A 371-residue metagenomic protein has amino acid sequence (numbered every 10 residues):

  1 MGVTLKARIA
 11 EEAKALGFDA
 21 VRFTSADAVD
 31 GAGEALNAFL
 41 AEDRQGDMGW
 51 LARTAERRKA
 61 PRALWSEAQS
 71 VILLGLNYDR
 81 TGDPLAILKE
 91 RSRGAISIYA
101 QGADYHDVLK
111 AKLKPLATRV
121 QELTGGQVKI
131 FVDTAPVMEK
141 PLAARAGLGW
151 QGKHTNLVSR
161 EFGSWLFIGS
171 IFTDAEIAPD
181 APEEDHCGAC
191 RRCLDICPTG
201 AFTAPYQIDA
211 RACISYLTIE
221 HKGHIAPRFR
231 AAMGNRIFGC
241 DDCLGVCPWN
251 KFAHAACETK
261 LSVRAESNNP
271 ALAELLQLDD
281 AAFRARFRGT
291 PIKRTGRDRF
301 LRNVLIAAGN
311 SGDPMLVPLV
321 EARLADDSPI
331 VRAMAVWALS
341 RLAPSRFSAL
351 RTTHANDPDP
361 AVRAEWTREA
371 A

Functional and structural regions predicted by a protein language model:
M1-H186, A355-A361: Auxiliary alpha/beta "docking" domains used to position bulky ligands
F18, A28, R192-Y216, K222 (+2 more regions): Iron-sulfur cluster-binding cysteine motifs and their immediate structural context in ferredoxin-like electron-transfer
A38, I72, E161-F172, F202-R230 (+1 more regions): Non-heme iron-sulfur electron-transfer modules
P182-R192, F202-P205, K293: Flavin-dependent oxidoreductase catalytic cores
F229-L261, E274, A282-I306: C-terminal amphipathic alpha-helical segment
A282-R286, D313-A325, A343-A355: Amphipathic alpha-helical scaffolding segments comprising HEAT/armadillo-like alpha-solenoid repeats
R297, D327-P329, P358-V362: Short inter-helical turns and helix N-cap capping residues of alpha-solenoid HEAT/ARM repeat scaffolds
L301-G312, R332-P344, A364-A371: Structural detector for internal amphipathic alpha-helices that build alpha-solenoid repeat scaffolds
